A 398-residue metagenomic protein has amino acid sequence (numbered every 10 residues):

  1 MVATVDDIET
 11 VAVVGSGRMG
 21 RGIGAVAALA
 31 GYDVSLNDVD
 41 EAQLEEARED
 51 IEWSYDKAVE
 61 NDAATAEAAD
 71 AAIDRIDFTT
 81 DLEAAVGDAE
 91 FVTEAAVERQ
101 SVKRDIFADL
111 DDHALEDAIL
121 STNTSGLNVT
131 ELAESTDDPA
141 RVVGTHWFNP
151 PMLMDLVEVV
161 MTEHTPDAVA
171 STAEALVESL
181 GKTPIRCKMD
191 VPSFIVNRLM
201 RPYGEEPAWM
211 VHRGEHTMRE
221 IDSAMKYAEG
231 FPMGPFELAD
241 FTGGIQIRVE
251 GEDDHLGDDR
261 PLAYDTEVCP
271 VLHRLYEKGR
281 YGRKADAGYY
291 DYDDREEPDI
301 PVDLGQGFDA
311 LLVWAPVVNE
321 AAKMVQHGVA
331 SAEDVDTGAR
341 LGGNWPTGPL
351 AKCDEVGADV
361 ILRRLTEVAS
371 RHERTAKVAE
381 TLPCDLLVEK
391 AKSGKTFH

Functional and structural regions predicted by a protein language model:
V2-N61, A71, H113: NAD(P)+-binding Rossmann beta1-loop-alpha1 motif at the extreme N-terminus of oxidoreductases
V2-T4, V13, R18, L29-Y32 (+2 more regions): NAD(P)-dependent Rossmann-like dehydrogenase/reductase catalytic/cofactor-binding core
V11, L29, I73-E90, A175-K182 (+2 more regions): Amphipathic alpha-helical segments at domain termini/boundaries
V14, N37, T79, A95 (+4 more regions): Structural motif
S35, E52-S54, E67, H164 (+6 more regions): Structural/interface elements that position substrates and couple domains in central-metabolism enzymes
V39, K57-L120, L127: Rossmann-like NAD(P)-binding element
I119-R198, M233: Rossmann-fold dinucleotide-binding core
M152, P202-Y203, V313-V317: Alpha-helix N-cap/N′ positions at the starts of helices
